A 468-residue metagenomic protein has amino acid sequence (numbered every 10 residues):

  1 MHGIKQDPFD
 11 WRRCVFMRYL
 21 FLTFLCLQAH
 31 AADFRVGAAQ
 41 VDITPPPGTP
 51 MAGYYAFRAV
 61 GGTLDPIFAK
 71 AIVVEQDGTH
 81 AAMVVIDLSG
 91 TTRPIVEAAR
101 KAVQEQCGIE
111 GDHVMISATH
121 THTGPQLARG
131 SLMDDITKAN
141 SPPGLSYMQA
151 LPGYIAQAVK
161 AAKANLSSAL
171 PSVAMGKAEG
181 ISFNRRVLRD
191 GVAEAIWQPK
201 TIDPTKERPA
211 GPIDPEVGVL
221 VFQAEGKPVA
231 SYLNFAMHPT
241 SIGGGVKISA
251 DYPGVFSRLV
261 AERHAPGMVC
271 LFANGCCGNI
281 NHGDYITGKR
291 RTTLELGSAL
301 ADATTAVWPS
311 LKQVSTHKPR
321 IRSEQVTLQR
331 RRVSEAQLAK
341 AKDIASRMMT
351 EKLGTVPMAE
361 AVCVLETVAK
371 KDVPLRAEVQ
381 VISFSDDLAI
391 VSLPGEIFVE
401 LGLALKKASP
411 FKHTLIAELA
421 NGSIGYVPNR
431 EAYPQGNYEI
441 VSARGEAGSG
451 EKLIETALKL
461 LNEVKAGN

Functional and structural regions predicted by a protein language model:
Q6: Cationic, low-complexity basic patches in intrinsically disordered or flexible, solvent-exposed regions
V15-L22: Sec-dependent signal peptide recognition, specifically the positively charged N-region followed immediately by
L27-A31: Sec/Tat signal peptide C-region and signal peptidase I cleavage site
A32-S117, T121-V269, A273-N281, Y285-E295 (+2 more regions): Conserved beta-alpha junction segments in alpha/beta enzyme cores
L300: Anionic-ligand-binding alpha/beta catalytic cores of soluble enzymes and soluble regulatory domains that recognize
